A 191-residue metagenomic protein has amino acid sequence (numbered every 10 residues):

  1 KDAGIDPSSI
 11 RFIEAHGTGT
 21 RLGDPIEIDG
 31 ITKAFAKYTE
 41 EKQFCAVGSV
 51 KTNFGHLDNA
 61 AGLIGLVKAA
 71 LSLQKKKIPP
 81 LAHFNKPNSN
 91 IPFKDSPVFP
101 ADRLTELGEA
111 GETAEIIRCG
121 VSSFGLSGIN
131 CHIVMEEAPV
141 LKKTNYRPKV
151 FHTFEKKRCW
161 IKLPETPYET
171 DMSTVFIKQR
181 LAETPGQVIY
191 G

Functional and structural regions predicted by a protein language model:
K1-K143, T153, I189: Condensing-enzyme catalytic core of the thiolase-fold
V121, V134-G191: Flexible, low-complexity linker/boundary loops enriched in proline and small hydrophobic residues that flank enzymatic
